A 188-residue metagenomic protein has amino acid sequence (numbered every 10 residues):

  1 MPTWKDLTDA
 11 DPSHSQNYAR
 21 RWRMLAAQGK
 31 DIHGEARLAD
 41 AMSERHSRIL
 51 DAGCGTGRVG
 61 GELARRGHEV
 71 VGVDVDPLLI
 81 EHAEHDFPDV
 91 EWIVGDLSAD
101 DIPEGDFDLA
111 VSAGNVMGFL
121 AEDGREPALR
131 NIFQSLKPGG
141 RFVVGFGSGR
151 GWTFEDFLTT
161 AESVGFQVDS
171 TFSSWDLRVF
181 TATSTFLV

Functional and structural regions predicted by a protein language model:
M1-R45: Conserved class I S-adenosyl-L-methionine
H46-G55: Conserved class I S-adenosyl-L-methionine
T56-D100: Class I SAM-dependent methyltransferase SAM/SAH-binding core
S98-L109: A short acidic, Gly/Pro-enriched loop at the edge of an enzyme's catalytic core that lines a small-molecule cofactor
D108-D123: A short SAM/SAH-binding and catalytic strip from SAM-dependent methyltransferases
E126-P138: A short glycine-rich, Lys/Arg-flanked "PGG" loop and its adjoining helix->strand segment in the class I
G139-F146: Conserved beta-strand signature within the Rossmann-like core of class I S-adenosyl-L-methionine
T153, F166-V188: Class I S-adenosyl-L-methionine
